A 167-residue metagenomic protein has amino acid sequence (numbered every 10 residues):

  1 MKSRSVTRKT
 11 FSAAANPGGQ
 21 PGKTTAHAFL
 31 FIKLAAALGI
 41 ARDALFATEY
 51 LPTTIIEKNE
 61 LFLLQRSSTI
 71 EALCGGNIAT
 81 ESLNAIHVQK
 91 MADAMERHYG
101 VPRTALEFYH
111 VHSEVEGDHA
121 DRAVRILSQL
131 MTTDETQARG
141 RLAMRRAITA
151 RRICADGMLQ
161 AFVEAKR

Functional and structural regions predicted by a protein language model:
M1-R167: Non-heme di-metal
